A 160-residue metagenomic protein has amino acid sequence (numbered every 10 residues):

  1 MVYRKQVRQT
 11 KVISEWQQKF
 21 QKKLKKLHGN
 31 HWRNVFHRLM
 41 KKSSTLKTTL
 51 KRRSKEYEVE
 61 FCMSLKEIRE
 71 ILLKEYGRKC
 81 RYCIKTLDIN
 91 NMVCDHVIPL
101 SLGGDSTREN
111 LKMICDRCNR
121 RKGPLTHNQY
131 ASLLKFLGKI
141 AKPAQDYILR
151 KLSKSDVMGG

Functional and structural regions predicted by a protein language model:
M1-T48: BZIP DNA-binding basic region
V2-Y3, K139-P143: Contiguous bioactive effector segments
Q17-F20, N30-R33, L65, R69 (+2 more regions): Short amphipathic alpha-helical segments that mediate assembly, nucleic-acid/protein binding, or membrane association
W32-K79, D146: Short, charged surface segments at domain edges that flank catalytic/cofactor-binding sites
K79-M113, K122: Histidine-centered nuclease catalytic patch
D95-G103, Q129-G138: Short cysteine/histidine-rich metal-coordination sites, predominantly Zn2+-binding motifs
L111-K135: Short Cys/His-centered divalent metal-binding micro-motifs
A141-G160: Short flanking/linker segments adjacent to small metal-binding domains or redox-active Cys/His motifs
